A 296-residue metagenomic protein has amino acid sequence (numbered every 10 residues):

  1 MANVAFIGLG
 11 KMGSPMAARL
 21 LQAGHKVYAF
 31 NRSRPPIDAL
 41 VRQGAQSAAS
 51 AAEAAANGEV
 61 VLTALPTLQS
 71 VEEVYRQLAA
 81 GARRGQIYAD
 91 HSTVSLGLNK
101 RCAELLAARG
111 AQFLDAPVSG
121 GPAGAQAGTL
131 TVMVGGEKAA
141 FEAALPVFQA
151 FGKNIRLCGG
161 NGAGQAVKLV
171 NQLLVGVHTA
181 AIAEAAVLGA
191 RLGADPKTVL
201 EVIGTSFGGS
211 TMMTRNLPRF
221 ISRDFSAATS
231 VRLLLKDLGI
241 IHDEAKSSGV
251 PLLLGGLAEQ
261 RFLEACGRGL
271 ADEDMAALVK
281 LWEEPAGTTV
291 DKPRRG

Functional and structural regions predicted by a protein language model:
M1-T63, Q86, S92, P122 (+1 more regions): NAD(P)+-binding Rossmann beta1-loop-alpha1 motif at the extreme N-terminus of oxidoreductases
V4, V94-G176: Rossmann-fold dinucleotide-binding core
M16-A17, C102, V147, L188: Hydrophobic residues within alpha-helices that form the first helical element adjacent to the glycine-rich loop
S33, T67, E137: Residues in the short beta-alpha loop(s) of Rossmann-like NAD(P)-binding domains
A51-Q112: Rossmann-fold NAD(P) dinucleotide-binding segment
A127-G135, R156, G160-L192, E201-R215 (+2 more regions): Active-site-proximal catalytic alpha-helix in oxidoreductases
N161, Q165, G209-M275, W282: Interdomain hinge/lid region at the active-site interface of Rossmann-like NAD(P)-dependent oxidoreductases
